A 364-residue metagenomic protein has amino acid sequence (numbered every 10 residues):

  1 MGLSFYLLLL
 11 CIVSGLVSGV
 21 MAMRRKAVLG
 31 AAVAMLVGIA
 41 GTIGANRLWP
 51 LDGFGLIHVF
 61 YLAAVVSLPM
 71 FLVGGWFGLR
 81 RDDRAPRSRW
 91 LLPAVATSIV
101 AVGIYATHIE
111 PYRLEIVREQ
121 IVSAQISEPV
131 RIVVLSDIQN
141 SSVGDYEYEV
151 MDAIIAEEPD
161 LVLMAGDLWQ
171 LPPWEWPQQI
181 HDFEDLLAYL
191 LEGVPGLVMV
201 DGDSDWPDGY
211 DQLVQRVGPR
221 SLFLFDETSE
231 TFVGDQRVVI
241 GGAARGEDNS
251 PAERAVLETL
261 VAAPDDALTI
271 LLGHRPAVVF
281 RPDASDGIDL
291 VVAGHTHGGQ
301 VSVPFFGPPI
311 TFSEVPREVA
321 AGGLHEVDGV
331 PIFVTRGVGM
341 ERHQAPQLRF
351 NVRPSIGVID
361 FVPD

Functional and structural regions predicted by a protein language model:
M1-P111: Non-catalytic terminal accessory segments
V17-A22, E115, I126-P129, G234: A short, polar/charged loop/turn motif at coil->beta-strand junctions and beta-hairpin connectors
M23-A34, R84-S88, V122-S127, G144 (+2 more regions): Short, structured coil/loop segments at alpha-helix boundaries
R81-E157: N-terminal signal-anchor transmembrane helix
Q125-D364: Soluble catalytic domains of enzymes that build or remodel membrane lipids, polysaccharides, and related
